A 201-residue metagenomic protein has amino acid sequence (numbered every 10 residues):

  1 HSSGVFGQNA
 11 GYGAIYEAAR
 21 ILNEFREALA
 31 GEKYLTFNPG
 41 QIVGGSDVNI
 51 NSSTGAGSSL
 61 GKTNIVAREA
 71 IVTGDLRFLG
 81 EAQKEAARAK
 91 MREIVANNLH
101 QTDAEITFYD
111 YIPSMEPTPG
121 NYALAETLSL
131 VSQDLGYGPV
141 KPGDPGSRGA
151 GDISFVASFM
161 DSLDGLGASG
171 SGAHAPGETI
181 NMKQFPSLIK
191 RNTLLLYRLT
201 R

Functional and structural regions predicted by a protein language model:
H1-R201: Metal-dependent amide/peptide-bond hydrolase catalytic core, centered on the "pita-bread" metallohydrolase fold
